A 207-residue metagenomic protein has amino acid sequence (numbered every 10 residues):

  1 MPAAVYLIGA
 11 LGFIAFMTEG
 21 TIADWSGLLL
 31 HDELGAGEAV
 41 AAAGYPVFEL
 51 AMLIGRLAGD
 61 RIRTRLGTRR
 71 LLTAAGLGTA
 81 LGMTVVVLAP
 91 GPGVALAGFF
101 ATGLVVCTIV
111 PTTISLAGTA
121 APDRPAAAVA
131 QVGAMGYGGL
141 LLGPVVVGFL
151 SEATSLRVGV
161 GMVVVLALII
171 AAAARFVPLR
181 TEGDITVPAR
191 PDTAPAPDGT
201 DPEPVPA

Functional and structural regions predicted by a protein language model:
P2-T18, F100-L104: Pair of pore-lining "gating" transmembrane helices in MFS-fold secondary transporters
D24-V40: Short amphipathic helix-loop junctions that connect adjacent transmembrane helices in Major Facilitator Superfamily/SLC
L30-H31, I62-R63, G118, V146-S155: Interfacial helix-cap and linker-helix signal at transmembrane-aqueous boundaries of multi-pass secondary transporters
F48-L50, I54, Y137-G139: Short hydrophobic/small-residue motifs within alpha-helical transmembrane segments of multi-pass transporter-like
G55-T68, S151: Helix-to-loop junctions at the C-terminal end of transmembrane segments in multipass secondary transporters
R70-V85, G161-V164: Structural signature of the two symmetry-related core transmembrane helices
C107-A121: Intracellular juxtamembrane helix-capping segments at the cytosolic ends of symmetry-related transmembrane helices
G148-A167, F176: A membrane-interface helix-boundary motif in multi-pass transporters
